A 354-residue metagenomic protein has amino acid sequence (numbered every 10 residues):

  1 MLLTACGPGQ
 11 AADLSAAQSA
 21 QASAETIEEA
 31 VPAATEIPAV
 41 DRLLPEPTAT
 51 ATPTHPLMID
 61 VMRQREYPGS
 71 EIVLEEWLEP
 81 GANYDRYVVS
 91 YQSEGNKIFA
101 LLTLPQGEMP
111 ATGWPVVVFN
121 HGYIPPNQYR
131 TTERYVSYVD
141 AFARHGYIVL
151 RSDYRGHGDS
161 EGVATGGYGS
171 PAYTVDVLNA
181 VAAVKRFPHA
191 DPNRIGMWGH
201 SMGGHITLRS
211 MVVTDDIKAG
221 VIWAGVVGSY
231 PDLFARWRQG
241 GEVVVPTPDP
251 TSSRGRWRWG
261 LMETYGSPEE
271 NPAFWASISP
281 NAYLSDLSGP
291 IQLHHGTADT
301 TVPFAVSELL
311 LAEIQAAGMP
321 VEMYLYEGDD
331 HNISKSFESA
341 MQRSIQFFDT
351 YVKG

Functional and structural regions predicted by a protein language model:
T4-P56, E242-T247: Ser/Thr-rich, Proline-interspersed low-complexity disordered segments
R65-T112: N-terminal cap/lid segment of alpha/beta-hydrolase-fold proteins
M109-W114, F119-E161, S229-Y230: Short substrate-entry loop that stabilizes the transition state in hydrolases
H121, T301, A305-G354: C-terminal catalytic histidine-bearing segment of alpha/beta-hydrolase fold enzymes
Y129, P231-Y283, G289: Mobile cap/lid helix-loop segments that gate and shape the active-site cleft of serine hydrolases
G167-P188: Alpha/beta-hydrolase active-site loop
G204-D215: Short glycine-enriched nucleophile-adjacent loop and the immediately C-terminal alpha-helix near the catalytic center
L287, L293-H295, D299: Short beta-strand/loop motif that positions the catalytic acidic residue of the alpha/beta-hydrolase fold
